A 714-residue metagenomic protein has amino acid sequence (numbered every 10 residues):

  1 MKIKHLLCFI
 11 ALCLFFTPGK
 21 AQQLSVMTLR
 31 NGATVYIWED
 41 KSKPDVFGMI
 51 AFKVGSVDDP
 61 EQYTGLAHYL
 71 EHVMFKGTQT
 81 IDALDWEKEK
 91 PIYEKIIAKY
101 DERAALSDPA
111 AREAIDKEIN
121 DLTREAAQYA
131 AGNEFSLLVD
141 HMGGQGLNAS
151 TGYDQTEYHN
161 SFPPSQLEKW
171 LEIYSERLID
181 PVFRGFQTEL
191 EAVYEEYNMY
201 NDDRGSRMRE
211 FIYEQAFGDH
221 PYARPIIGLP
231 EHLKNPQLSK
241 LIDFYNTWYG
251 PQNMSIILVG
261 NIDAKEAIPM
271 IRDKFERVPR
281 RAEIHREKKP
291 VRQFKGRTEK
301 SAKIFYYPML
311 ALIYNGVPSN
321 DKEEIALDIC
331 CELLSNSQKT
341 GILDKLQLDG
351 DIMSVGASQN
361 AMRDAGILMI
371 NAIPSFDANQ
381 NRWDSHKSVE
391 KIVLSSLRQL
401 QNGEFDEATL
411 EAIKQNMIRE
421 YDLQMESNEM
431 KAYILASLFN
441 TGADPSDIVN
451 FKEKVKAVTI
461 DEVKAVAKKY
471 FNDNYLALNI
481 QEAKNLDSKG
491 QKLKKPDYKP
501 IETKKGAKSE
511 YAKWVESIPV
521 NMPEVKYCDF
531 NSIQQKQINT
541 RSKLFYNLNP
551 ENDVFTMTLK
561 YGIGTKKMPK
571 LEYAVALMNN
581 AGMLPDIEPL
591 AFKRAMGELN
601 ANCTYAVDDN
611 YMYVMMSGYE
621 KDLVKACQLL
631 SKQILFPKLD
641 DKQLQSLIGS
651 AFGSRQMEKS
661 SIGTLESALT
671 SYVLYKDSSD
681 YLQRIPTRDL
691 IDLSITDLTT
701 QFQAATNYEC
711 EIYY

Functional and structural regions predicted by a protein language model:
M1-L7: Bacterial N-terminal signal peptides that target proteins for export
L7-F15: Bacterial N-terminal signal peptides
A21-T34, D263-A302, D344, D447-Y561 (+2 more regions): Proteolytic maturation boundary segments
W38, K43-D59, G65-L66, A83-E176 (+11 more regions): M16 family metallopeptidases and their MPP-like homologs
Y69, V73, I329, Y573 (+1 more regions): Catalytic glutamate of the conserved HExxH
F183, L190, G205, R209 (+5 more regions): Non-catalytic, conformational "gating/processing" segments within enzyme and secreted inhibitor domains
Y194-R204: Carboxylate/His-rich catalytic cores and anion/metal-binding grooves
L233-F244, N580: A conserved hydrophobic secondary-structure block that centers on an alpha-helix together with its immediately flanking
